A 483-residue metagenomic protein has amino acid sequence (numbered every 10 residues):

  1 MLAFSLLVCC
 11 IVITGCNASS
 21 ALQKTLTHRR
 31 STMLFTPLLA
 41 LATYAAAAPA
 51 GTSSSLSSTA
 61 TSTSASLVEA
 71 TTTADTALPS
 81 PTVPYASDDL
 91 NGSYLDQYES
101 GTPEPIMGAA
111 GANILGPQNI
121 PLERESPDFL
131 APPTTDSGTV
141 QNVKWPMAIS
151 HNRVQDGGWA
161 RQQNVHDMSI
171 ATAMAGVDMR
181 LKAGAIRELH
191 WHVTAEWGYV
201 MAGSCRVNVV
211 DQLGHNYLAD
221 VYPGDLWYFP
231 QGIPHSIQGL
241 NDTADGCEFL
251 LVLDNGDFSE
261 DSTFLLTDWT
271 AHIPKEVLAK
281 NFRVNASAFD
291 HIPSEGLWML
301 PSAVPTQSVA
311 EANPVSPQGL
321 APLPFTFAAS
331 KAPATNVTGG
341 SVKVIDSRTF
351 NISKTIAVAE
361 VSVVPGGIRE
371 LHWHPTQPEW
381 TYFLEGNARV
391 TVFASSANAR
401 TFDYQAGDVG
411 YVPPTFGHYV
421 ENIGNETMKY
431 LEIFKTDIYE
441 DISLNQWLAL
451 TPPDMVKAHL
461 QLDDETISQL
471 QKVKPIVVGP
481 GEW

Functional and structural regions predicted by a protein language model:
M1-G51: Fungal secretory targeting signals
G51, Y222-P223, Y228-E260, A406 (+1 more regions): Ligand-binding loop in jelly-roll beta-barrel domains
L56-M174, A279-E360, V364, E370 (+1 more regions): A short, N-terminal "cap"/entry segment at the start of jelly-roll beta-barrel domains of the cupin/DSBH fold
Q162-N164, A175-H192, A359-H374, E379: Conserved short histidine dyad/triad with adjacent acidic residue
A183, E188-H192, W197-V209, Y217-L226 (+2 more regions): Mobile, glycine-rich extracellular loop/lid and propeptide segments that shape or gate substrate/ligand access
W191-L213, I368, H374-S395: Glycine- and acidic-residue-biased ligand/ion/polar-headgroup-sensing regions
Q212-P230, A394-P414: Short acidic-glycine-tyrosine-enriched beta hairpin
A244-V304, T427-E482: Active-site-adjacent segment of 2-oxoglutarate/Fe(II) JmjC oxygenases
